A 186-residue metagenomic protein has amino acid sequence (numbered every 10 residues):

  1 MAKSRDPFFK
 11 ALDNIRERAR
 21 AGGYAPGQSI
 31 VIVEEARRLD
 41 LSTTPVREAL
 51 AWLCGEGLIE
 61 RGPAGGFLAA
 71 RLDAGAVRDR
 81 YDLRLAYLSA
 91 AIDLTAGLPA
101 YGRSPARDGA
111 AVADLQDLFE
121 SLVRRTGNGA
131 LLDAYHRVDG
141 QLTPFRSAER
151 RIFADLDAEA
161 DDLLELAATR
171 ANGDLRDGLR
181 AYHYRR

Functional and structural regions predicted by a protein language model:
M1, L50, L72-A76, P105-A106 (+2 more regions): A ubiquitous short alpha-helical element
M1-L94: Short linear motifs at protein or domain termini
G27-Q28, G62, R103-S104, L131-Y135 (+1 more regions): Short, hydrophobic secondary-structure boundary micro-motifs
A70-G127, E165-G178: All-alpha effector-binding/dimerization core of bacterial HTH-type transcriptional repressors
D108-D114, A130-D133, R150-A158: Amphipathic alpha-helical packing segments from all-alpha helical-bundle domains
D114-F119, L132-Q141: Intrinsically disordered, acidic Ser/Thr/Pro-rich low-complexity regulatory segments
S147-R186: C-terminal all-alpha effector/ligand-binding and dimerization domain of prokaryotic HTH-type transcriptional repressors
